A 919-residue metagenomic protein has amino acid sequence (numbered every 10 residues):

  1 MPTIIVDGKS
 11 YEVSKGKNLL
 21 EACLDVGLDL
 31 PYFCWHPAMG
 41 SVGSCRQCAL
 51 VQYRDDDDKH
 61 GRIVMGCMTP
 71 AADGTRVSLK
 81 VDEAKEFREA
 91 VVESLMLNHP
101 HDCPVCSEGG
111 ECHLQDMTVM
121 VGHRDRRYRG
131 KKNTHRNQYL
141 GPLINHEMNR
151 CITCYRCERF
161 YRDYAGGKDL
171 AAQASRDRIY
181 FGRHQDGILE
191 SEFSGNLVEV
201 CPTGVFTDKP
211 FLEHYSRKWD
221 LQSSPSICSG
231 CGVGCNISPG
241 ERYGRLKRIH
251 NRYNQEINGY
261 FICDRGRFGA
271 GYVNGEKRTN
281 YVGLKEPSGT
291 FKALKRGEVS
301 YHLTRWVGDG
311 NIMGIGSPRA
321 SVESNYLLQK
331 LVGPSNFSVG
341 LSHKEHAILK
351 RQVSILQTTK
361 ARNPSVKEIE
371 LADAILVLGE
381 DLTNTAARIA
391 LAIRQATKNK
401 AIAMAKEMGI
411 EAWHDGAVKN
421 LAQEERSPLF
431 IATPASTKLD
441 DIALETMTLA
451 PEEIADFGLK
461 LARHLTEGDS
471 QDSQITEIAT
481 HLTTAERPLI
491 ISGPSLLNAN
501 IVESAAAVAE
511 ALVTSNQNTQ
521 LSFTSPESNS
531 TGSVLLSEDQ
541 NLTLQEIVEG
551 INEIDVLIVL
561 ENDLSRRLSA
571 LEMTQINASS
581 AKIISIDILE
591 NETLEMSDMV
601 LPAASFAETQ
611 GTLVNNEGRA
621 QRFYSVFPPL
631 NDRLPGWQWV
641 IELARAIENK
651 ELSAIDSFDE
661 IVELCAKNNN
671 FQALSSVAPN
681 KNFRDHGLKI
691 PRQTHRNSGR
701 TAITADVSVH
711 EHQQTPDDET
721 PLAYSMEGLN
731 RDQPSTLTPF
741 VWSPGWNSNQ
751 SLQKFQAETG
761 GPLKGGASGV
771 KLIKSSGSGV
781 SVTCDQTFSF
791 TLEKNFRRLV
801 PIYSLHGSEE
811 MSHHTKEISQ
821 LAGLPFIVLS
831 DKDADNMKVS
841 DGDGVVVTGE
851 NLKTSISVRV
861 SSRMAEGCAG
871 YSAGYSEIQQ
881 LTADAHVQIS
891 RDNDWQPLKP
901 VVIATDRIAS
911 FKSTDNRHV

Functional and structural regions predicted by a protein language model:
M1-L24, Y32, H36, C45 (+14 more regions): N-terminal export/assembly segments and adjacent metallocofactor-ligating motifs of anaerobic energy-metabolism
V13, L30, W35, Q329 (+4 more regions): A cross-kingdom feature strongest in bacterial/archaeal respiratory oxidoreductases
R178, H214-Q222, P318, S525-N529 (+1 more regions): A glycine-rich phosphate-binding loop feature that marks nucleotide/adenosyl-phosphate handling sites
M313-G316, R487-G493, V556-I558: Periplasmic-binding protein-like
L331-V339, T397-M404, A507-S522, A578-K582: Structural alpha-beta junctions
A374-L376, L489, V556, K582: Structural motif
P488-E549: A glycine-rich, hydrophobic/aromatic-adjacent loop/helix-cap motif
W637-S653: Non-catalytic, well-ordered alpha-helical segments in soluble enzyme domains
